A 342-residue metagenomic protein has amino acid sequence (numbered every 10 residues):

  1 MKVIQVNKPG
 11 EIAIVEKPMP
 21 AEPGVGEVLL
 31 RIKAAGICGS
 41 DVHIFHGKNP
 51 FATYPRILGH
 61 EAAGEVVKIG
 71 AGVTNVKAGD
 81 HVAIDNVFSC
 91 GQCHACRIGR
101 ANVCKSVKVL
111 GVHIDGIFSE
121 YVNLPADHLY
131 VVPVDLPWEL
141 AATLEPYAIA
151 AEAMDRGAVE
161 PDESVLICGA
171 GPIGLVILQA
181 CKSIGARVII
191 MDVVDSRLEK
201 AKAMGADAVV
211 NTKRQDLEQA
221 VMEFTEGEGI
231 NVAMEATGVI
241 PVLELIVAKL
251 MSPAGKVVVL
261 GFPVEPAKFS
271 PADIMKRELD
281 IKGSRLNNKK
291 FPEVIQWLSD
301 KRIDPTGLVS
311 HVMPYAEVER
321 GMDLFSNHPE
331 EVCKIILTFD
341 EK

Functional and structural regions predicted by a protein language model:
P20-A35, K48-H94, P133-D135: Glycine-rich beta-strand-centered segment in the early N-terminal region that forms part of a ligand/cofactor-binding
K48, V194, P263, N287: Residues in the short beta-alpha loop(s) of Rossmann-like NAD(P)-binding domains
C90-C168: NAD(P)H dinucleotide-binding glycine-rich loop of Rossmann-like/cofactor-binding domains, especially the beta1-alpha1
L136-R214, Q219: Mid-domain Rossmann-like dinucleotide-binding core that forms the NAD(H)/NADP(H) cofactor-binding site
G157, E199, M204-D280: Glycine-rich cofactor phosphate-binding loops and adjacent beta1-alpha1 units of small-molecule cofactor enzyme domains
E244-V247, N288, P292-K342: C-terminal hydrophobic helical "lid"/dimerization subdomain of Rossmann-like NAD(P)H-dependent oxidoreductases
K256-V258, K268-L308: Rossmann-fold dehydrogenase core element
